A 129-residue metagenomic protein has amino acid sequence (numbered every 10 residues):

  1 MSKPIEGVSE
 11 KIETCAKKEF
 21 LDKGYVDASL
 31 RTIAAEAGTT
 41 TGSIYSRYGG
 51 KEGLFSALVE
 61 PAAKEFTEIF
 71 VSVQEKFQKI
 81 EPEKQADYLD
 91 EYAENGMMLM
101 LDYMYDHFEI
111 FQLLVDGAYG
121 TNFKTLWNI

Functional and structural regions predicted by a protein language model:
M1-I5, Q78: N-terminal intrinsically disordered/low-complexity leader segments
P4, V8, L58, Q85-Y92 (+2 more regions): Conserved acidic
K11, C15, E19-G53, A57: Helix-turn-helix
C15-D22, E65-K76, I110: Solvent-exposed, amphipathic alpha-helical segments
S56-E65: Alpha-helical DNA-contacting segments of helix-turn-helix folds
A57, S72-Y103: Hydrophobic alpha-helical connector segments
E91, N95-D106, Y119-I129: Amphipathic alpha-helical packing segments from all-alpha helical-bundle domains
Q112-L114: Short, hydrophobic secondary-structure boundary micro-motifs
